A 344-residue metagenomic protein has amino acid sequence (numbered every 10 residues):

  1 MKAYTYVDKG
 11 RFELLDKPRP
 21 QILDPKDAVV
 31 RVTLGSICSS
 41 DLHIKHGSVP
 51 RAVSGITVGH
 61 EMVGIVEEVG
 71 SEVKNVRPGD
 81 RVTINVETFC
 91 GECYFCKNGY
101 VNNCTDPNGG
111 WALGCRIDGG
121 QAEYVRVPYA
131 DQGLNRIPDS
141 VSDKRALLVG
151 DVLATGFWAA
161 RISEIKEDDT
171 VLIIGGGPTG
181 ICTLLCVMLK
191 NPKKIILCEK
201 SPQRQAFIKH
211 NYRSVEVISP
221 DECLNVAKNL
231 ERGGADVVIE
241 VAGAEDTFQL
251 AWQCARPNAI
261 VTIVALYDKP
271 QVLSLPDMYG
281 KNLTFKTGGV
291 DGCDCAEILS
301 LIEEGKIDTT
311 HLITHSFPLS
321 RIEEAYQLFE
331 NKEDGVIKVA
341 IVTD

Functional and structural regions predicted by a protein language model:
P20-G35, S48-K97, P138-V141: Glycine-rich beta-strand-centered segment in the early N-terminal region that forms part of a ligand/cofactor-binding
L23-D24, R77, K166, R256 (+1 more regions): Residue-level recognition of short, solvent-exposed, well-ordered loop/turn junctions that link secondary-structure
C38, N85-N135, D139: Cysteine-cluster motifs in flexible loop/terminal segments that predominantly coordinate metals
R136-D221: Mid-domain Rossmann-like dinucleotide-binding core that forms the NAD(H)/NADP(H) cofactor-binding site
S163, M188, Q205-T284: Glycine-rich cofactor phosphate-binding loops and adjacent beta1-alpha1 units of small-molecule cofactor enzyme domains
E199, A265, G289: Conserved acidic E/D residue at the C-terminus of a beta-strand in Rossmann-like folds
K200, V226, Q249-Q253, G292-D344: C-terminal hydrophobic helical "lid"/dimerization subdomain of Rossmann-like NAD(P)H-dependent oxidoreductases
